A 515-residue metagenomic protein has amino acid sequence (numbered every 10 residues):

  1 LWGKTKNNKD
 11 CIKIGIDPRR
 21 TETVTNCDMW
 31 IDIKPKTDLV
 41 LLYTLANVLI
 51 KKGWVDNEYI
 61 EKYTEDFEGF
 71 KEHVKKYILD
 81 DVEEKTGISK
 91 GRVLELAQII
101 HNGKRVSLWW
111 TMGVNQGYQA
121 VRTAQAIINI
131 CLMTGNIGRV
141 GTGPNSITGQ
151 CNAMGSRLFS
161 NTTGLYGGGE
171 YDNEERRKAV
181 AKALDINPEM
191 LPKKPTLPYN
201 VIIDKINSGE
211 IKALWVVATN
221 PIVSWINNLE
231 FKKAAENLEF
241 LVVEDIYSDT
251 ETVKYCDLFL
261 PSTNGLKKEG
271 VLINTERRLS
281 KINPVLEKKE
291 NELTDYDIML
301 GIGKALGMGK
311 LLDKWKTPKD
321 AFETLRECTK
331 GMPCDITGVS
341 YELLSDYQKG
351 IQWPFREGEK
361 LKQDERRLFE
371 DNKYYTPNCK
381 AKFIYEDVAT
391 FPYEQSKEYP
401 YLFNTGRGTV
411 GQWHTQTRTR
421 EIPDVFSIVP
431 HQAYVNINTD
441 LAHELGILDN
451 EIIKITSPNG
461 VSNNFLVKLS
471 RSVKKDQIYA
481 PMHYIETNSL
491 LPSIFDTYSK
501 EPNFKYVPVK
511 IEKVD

Functional and structural regions predicted by a protein language model:
L1-N8, N227-L238: Catalytic-core regions built around general acid/base machinery
K4-I14, R19-G103: Long, well-ordered, tryptophan-enriched scaffold segments
K13, W30-D32, V106, L214 (+2 more regions): Short, well-ordered beta-strand core segments
R19-E22, I246-N283: Flexible glycine/proline-rich, aromatic-decorated loop/lid segments
N47, K51-K90, Y166-L191, L286-K362 (+4 more regions): N-terminal leader/propeptide and maturation segments of large enzyme subunits in energy/redox metabolism and hydrolases
H101-I202, L361-D364, N372-Y375: A glycine-rich, hydrophobic/aromatic-adjacent loop/helix-cap motif
S156-T162, A321-V425: Long, low-complexity segments enriched in small/aliphatic residues
D295-Q348, T419-N436, D440-D515: Long, contiguous, secondary-structure-rich segments that constitute the structural scaffold of globular domains
